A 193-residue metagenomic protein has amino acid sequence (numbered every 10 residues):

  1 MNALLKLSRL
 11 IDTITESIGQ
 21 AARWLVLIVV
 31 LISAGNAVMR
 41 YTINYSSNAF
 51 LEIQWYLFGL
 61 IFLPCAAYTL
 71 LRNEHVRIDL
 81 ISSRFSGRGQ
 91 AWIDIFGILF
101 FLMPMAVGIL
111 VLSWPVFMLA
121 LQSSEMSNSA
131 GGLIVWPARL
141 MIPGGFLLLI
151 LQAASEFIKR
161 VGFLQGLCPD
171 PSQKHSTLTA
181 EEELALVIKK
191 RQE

Functional and structural regions predicted by a protein language model:
M1-E193: Alpha-helical transmembrane segments and membrane-interface helix-loop junctions in multi-pass membrane proteins
